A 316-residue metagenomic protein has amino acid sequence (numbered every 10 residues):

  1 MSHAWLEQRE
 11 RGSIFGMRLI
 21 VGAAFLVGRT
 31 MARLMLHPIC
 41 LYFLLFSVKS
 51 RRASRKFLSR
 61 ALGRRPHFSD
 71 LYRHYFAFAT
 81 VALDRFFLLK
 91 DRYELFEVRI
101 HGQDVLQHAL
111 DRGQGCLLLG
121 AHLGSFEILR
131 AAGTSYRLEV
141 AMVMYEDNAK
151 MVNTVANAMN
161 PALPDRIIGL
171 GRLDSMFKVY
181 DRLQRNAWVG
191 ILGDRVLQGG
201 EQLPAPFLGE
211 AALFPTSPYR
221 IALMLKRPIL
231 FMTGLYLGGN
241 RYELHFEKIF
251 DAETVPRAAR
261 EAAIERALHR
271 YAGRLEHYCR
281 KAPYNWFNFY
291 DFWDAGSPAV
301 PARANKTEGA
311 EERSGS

Functional and structural regions predicted by a protein language model:
M1-G120, V155-N157, A162-P164: Membrane-anchoring hydrophobic helices of lipid-metabolizing enzymes
F15, S50, V98, G171 (+1 more regions): Soluble or luminal CAZymes and related metallo-dependent hydrolases
P66-H67, T80, R112-R172, R185 (+1 more regions): Catalytic core of membrane glycerolipid acyltransferases/transacylases, capturing the structured, soluble-facing
F96-I100, A149, G169-L173, A211-A212 (+1 more regions): A conditional alpha-helix N-cap/helix-loop micro-motif detector
H101-Q103, V143-Y145, L170-R172, E247-I249 (+1 more regions): Conserved beta-strand termini and adjacent loop/short-helix elements that scaffold enzyme active sites in alpha/beta
L106-Q107, R130, A156-N157, V179-Y180 (+1 more regions): Short amphipathic alpha-helical segments and helix-helix/interface helices
L110, S135, L173-S316: Non-catalytic C-terminal accessory region of glycerolipid acyltransferases and related lyso-lipid remodeling enzymes
